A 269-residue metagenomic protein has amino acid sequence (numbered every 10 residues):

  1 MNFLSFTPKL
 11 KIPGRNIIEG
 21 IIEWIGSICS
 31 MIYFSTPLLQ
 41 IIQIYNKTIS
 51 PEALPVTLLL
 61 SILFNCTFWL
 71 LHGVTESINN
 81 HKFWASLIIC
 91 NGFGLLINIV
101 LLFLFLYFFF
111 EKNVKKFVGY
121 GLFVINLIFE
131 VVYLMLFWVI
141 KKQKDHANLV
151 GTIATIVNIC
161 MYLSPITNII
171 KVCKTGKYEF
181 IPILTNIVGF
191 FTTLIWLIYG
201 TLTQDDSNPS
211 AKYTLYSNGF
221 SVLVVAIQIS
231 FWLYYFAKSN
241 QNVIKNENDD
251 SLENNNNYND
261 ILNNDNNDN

Functional and structural regions predicted by a protein language model:
N2-N269: Alpha-helical membrane-protein topology signature
